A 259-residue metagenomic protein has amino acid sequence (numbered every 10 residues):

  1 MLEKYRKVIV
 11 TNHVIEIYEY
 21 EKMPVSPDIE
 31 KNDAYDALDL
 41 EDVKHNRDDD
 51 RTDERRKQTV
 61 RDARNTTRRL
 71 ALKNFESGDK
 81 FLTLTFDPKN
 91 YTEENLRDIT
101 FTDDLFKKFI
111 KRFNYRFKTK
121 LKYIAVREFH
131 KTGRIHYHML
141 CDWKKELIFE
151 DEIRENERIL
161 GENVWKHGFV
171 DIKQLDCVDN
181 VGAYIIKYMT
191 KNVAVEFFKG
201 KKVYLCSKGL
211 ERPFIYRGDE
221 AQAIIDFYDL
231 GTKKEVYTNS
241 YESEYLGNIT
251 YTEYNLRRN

Functional and structural regions predicted by a protein language model:
M1-G133, W143-N259: Right-hand nucleic-acid polymerase module
